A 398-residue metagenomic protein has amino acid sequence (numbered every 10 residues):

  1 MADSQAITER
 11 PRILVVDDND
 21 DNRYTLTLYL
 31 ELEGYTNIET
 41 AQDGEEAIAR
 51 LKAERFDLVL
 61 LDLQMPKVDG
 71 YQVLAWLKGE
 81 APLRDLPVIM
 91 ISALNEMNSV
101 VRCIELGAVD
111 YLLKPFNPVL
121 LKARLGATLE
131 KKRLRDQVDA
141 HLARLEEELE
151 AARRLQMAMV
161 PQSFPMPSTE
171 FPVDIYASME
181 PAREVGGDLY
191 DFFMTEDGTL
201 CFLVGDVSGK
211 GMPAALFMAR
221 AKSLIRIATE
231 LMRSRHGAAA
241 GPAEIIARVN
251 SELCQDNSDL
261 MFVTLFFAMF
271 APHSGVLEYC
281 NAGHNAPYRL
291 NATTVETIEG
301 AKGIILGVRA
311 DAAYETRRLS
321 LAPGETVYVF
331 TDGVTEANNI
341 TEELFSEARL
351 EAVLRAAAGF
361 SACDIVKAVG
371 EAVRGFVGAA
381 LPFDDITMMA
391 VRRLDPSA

Functional and structural regions predicted by a protein language model:
D20-E39: Two-component/phosphorelay signaling modules centered on CheY-like receiver
T40-A49, G70: Helix N-cap/capping motif at the beta->alpha junctions
A49, Y71-R84: Short amphipathic alpha-helix used as the core "switch/output" element in two-component signaling
E54-L60: Active-site beta3 strand of CheY-like receiver
Q137-T326, G378-A398: … and, occasionally, acidic/histidine-rich disordered N-termini of signaling adaptors
R317-V329, V334-A398: C-terminal catalytic subdomain
